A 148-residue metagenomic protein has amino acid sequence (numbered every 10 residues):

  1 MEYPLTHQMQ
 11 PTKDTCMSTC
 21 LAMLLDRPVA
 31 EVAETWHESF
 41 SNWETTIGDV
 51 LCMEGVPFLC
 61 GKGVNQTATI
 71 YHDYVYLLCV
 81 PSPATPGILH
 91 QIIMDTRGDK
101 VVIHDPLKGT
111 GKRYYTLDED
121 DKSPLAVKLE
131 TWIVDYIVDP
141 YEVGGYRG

Functional and structural regions predicted by a protein language model:
M1-W36, E142-G148: Active-site-adjacent structural segments surrounding the nucleophilic cysteine of cysteine proteases and isopeptidases
R27-W132: Conserved active-site-adjacent core of cysteine acyl-enzyme catalytic domains
K122-G148: Charged phosphate-binding loop/patch that engages nucleotide di/tri-phosphates or the phosphate backbone of nucleic
